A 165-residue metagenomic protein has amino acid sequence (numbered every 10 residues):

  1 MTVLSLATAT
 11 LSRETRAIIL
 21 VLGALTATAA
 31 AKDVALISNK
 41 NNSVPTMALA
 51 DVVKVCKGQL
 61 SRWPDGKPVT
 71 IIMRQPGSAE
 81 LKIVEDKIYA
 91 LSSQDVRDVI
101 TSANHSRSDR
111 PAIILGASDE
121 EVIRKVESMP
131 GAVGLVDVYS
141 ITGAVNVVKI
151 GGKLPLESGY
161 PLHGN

Functional and structural regions predicted by a protein language model:
M1-I18: Bacterial N-terminal signal peptides that target proteins for export
S5-A7, G23-A24, S128: Residue-level detector of alpha-helix boundary/anchor positions
R13-E14, V21, E80, R124: Generic hydrophobic-segment detector
T15-R16, G23, A50, V126: A residue-level detector for conformationally permissive "hinge/kink" positions
L22-A30: Hydrophobic h-region of N-terminal signal peptides that target proteins for export in Gram-negative bacteria
A31-N165: Exported/periplasmic ABC-transporter solute-binding proteins
